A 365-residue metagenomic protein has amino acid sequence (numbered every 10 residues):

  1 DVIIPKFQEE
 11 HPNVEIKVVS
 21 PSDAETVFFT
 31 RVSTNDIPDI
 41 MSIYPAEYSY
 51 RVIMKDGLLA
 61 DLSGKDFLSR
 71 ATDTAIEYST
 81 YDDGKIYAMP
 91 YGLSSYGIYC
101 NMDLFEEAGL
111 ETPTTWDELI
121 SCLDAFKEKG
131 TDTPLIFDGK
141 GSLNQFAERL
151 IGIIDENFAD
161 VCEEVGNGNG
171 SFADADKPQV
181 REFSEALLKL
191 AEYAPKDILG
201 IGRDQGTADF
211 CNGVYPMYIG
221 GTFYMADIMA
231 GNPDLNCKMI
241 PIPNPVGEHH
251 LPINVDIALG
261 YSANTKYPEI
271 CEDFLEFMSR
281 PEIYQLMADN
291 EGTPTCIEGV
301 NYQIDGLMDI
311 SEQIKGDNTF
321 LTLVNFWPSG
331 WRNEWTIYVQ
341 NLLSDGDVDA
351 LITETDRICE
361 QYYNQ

Functional and structural regions predicted by a protein language model:
I4, Y48-V52, E185-K266: Extracytoplasmic/periplasmic substrate-binding proteins
K6, E10-D73, D103-T114, D209 (+1 more regions): Extracytoplasmic "Venus flytrap"/periplasmic binding protein-like
K6, P45, L58-L59, F223-D227 (+3 more regions): Mature extracytoplasmic/periplasmic domains
T30-R31, P38-D39, S63, L68-L104 (+3 more regions): A structural signal for short loop-to-beta-strand junctions that line the ligand-binding cleft of periplasmic/secreted
Y44-Y96, I120, F146, I153 (+2 more regions): Hinge/lid segment of periplasmic solute-binding proteins
Y87-M89, Y96, I120-G170, Y215: Extracytoplasmic/periplasmic solute-binding protein
E106, G130, G316-Q365: Conserved C-terminal helix/tail region of periplasmic/extracytoplasmic solute-binding proteins
D124, G166-G200: Glycine-centered hinge/linker elements that transmit conformational signals in sensory and ligand-binding systems
